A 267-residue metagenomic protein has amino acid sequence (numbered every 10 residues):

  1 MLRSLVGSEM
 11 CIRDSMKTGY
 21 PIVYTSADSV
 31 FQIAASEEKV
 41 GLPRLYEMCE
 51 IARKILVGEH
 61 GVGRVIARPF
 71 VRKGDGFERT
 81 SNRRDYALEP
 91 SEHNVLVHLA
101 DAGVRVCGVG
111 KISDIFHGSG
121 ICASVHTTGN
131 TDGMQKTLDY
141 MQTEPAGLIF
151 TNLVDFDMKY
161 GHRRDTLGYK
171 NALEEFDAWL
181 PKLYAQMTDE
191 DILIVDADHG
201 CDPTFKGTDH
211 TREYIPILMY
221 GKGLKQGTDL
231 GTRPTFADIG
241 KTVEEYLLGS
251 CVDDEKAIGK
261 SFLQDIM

Functional and structural regions predicted by a protein language model:
M1-G7, C11-I12: Single conserved hydrophobic/aromatic residue that forms the stacking wall/gate of nucleotide- or nucleobase-binding
G19-I22, G63-V65, T137-D157: Active-site regions of oxyanion-processing enzymes, predominantly non-cytosolic
A35-S36, P43-G110: Extended, H/D-rich, highly charged conserved domains that either
L99, G147-D155, L180, D191-G200 (+3 more regions): Beta-strand elements within well-structured catalytic alpha/beta cores of enzymes that handle phosphate/sulfate esters
V106-G118, E144-K159: A glycine-rich, aromatic-flanked flexible loop/lid motif
M134-M141, F156-D191, T204: A long, amphipathic alpha-helix that forms part of the scaffold/cap immediately adjacent to metal-dependent active
D209-G249: Substrate-binding rim/cap in mid-to-C-terminal beta-strand-loop elements of soluble/periplasmic
G249-M267: Polar, surface-exposed loop/tail segments that function as active-site lids or cofactor/substrate-recognition elements
